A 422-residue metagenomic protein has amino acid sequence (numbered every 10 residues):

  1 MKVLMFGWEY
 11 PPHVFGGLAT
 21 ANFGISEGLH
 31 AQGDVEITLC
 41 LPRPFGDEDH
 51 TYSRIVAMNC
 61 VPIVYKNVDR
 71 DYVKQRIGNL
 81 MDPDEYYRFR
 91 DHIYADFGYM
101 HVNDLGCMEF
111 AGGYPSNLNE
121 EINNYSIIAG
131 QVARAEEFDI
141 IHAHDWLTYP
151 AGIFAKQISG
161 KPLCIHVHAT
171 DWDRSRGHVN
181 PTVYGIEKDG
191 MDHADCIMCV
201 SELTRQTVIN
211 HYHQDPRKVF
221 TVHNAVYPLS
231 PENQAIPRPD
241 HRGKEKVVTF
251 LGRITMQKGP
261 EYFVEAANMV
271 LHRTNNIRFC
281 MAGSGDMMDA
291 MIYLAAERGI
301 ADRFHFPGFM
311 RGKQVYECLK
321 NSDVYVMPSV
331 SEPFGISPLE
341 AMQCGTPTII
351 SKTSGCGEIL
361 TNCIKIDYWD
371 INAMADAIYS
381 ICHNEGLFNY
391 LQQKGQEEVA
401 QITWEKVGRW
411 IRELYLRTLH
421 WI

Functional and structural regions predicted by a protein language model:
D34-A133: A conserved catalytic-core segment of Leloir-type glycosyltransferases
M198, H241-A267, Q392: Conserved donor-binding/catalytic core segment of Leloir-type glycosyltransferases
L203, A225: Carbohydrate-associated surface elements
A290-M310: Nucleotide-activated donor-binding/catalytic signature segment of Leloir-type glycosyltransferases, i.e., the conserved
F309-M310, E317-S322: Short alpha-helical donor nucleotide-sugar binding micro-motif in glycosyltransferases
V330: Aromatic "clamp/platform" in nucleotide-sugar-dependent glycosyltransferases that forms part of the donor/acceptor
P347-I350: Short hydrophobic beta-strand element within catalytic cores of glycosyltransferases and related nucleotide-activated
I364-I371, S380-E385: Conserved acidic donor-binding segment of nucleotide-sugar-dependent glycosyltransferases
